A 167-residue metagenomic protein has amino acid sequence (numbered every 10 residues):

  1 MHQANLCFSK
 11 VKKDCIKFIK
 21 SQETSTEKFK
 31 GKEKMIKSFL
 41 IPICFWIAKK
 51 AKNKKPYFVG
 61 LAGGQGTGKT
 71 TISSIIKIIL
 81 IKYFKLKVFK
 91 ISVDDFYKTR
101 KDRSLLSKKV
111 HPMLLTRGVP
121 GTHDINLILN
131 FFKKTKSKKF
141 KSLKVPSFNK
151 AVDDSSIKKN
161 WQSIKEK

Functional and structural regions predicted by a protein language model:
M1-L40: Charged, amphipathic alpha-helical linker segments immediately N-terminal to NTP-binding catalytic cores
T24-M35, F89-S92, F96-V152: Conserved nucleotide-sensing/catalytic segment adjacent to the nucleotide-binding pocket in NTP-handling enzymes
I41, F45, K49-P56, D124-K167: Glycine-rich phosphate-binding loop used to anchor ATP phosphates in small-molecule kinases, encompassing both
V59-L61: Hydrophobic anchor at the beta1->P-loop junction of P-loop NTPases
G64: P-loop (Walker A) phosphate-binding loop of NTP-binding proteins
T67: ATP-binding Walker
T70: Walker A/P-loop
I78-F89: Post-Walker A helix-loop "phosphate-sensing" segment adjacent to the P-loop in P-loop NTPases
